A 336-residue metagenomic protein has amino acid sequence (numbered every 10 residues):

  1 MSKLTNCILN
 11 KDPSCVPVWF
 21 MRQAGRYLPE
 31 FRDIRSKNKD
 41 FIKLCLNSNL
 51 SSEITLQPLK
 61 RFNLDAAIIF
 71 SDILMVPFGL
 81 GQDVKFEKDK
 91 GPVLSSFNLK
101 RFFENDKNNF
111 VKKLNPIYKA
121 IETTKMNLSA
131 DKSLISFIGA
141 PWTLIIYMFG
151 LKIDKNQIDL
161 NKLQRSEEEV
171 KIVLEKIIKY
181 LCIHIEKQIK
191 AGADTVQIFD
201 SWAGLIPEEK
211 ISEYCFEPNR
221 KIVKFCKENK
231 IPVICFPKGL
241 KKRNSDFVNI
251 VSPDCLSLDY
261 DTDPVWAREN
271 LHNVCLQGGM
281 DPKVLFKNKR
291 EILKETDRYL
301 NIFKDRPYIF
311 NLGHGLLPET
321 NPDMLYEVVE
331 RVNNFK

Functional and structural regions predicted by a protein language model:
M1-F86, K221, D323-K336: N-terminal basic, low-complexity leaders that serve as flexible interaction/assembly modules and, when applicable, as
F31-D33, Q82-L94, Y147-D159, L271: Short, flexible, mixed-charge acidic loops at enzyme active sites
D33-C45, L99-F110, N249: Short, basic, glycine/proline-bearing loop/turn elements
D40, S96-R101, D263, D281: Short, solvent-exposed coil/turn linker segments
I68-K85, N98, F103-F110, A193-I211 (+2 more regions): Glycine-rich, proline-tolerant flexible connector loops at the mouths of alpha/beta enzymes
I73-V76, G91-P92, P141-T143: A short acidic, glycine/proline-enriched capping/turn motif at secondary-structure boundaries, especially helix N-cap
D89-N127: A gly/proline- and charged-residue-enriched helix-loop-helix capping module
K113-K336: Active-site loop segments of alpha/beta catalytic cores
